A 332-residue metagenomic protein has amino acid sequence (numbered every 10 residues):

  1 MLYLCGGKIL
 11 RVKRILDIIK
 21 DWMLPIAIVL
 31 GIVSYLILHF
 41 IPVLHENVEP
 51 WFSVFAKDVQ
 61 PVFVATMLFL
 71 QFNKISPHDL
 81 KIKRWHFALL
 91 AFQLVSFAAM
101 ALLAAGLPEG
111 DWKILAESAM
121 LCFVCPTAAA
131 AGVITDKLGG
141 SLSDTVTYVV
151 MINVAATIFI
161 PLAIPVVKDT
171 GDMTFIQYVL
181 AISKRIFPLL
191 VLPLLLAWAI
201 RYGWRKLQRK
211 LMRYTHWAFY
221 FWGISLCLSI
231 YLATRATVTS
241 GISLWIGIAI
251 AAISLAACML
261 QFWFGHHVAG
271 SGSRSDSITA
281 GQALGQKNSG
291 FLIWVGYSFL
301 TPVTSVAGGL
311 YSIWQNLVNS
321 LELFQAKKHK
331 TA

Functional and structural regions predicted by a protein language model:
L2-A332: Alpha-helical transmembrane segments of multi-pass small-molecule/ion transporters
